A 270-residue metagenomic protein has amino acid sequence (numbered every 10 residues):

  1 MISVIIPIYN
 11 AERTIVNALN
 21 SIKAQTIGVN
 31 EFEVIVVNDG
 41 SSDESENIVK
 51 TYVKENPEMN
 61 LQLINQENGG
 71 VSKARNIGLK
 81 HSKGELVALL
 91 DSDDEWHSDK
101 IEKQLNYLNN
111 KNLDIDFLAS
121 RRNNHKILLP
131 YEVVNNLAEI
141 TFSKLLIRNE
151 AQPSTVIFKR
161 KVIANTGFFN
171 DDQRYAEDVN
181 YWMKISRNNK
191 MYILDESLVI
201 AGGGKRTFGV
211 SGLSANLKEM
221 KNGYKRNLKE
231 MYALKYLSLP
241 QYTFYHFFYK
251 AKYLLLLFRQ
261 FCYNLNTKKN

Functional and structural regions predicted by a protein language model:
A11-Q25: Short, well-formed alpha-helical segments that are part of the catalytic scaffolds of diverse glycosyltransferases
S21, N38-N47, N68, D91: A conserved acidic beta->alpha catalytic loop
Q66-S82: Glycine-rich, basic loop-to-helix element that forms the pyrophosphate-binding segment of sugar-nucleotide handling
V87: Short aromatic/hydrophobic "clamp" motif used to bind/position activated sugar donors
D99-Y131: Conserved donor NDP-sugar-binding/catalytic core segment of glycosyltransferases
R121, Y192-L198: Catalytic beta-strand/loop signature of glycosyltransferases that borders the donor
R174-M183: Acidic donor-binding loop at a coil-to-helix junction in glycosyltransferase catalytic cores that engages
A201, S211-S238: Catalytic core of nucleotide-sugar-dependent glycosyltransferases
